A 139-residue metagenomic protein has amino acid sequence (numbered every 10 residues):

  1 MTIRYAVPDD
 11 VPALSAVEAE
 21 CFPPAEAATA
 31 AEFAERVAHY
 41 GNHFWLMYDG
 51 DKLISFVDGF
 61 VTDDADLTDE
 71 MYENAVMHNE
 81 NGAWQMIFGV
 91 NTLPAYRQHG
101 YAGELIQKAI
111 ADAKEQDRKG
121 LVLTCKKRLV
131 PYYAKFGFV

Functional and structural regions predicted by a protein language model:
M1-L14: A short beta-loop-alpha structural element at the N-terminal edge of CoA-dependent acyl/N-acetyltransferase catalytic
A6, V90-T92: Hydrophobic adenine-recognition pocket in adenosine-nucleotide-binding enzymes
A16-T29: Helix-loop element at the rim of GNAT/NAT acetyltransferase active sites that forms part of the acceptor-substrate
H43-V57: Conserved beta-hairpin
F56-V90, R97: Conserved acyl-donor/pantetheine-binding loop and adjacent beta-alpha core of acyl/acetyltransferases and related
T92, Q98-A111: Conserved acetyl-CoA-binding loop-helix of GNAT-fold acetyltransferases
I106, A113-K126: Conserved GNAT acetyl-CoA-binding A-motif
E115-D117, K127-V139: Conserved active-site alpha-helix within GNAT-family acetyltransferase domains
